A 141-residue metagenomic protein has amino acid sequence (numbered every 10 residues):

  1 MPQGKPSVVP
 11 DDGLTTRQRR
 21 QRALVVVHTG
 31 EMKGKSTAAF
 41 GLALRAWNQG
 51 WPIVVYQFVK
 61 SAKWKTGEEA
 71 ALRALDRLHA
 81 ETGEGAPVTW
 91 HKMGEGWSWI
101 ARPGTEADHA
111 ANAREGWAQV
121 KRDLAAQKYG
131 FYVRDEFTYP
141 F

Functional and structural regions predicted by a protein language model:
M1-V25: Extreme N-terminal, non-catalytic leader segments that precede Walker-type/kinase nucleotide-binding cores
A23-A125: Conserved P-loop
K128-F131: Loop/turn-to-beta-strand initiation segments
D135-F137: Walker B catalytic acidic pair
Y139-F141: Conserved ATPase-coupling elements of RecA-like P-loop NTPase cores
